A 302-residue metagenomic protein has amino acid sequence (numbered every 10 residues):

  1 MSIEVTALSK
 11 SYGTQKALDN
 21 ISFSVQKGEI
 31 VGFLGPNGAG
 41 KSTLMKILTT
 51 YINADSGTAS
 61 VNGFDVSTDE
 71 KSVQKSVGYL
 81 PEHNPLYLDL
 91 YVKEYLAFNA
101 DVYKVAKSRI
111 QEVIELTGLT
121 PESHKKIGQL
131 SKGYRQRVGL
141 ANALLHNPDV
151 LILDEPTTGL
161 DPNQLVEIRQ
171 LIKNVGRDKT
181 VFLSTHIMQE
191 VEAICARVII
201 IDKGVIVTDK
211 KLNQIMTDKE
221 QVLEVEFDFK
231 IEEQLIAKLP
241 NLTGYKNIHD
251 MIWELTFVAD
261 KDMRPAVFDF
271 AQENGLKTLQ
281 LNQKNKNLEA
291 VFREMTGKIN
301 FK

Functional and structural regions predicted by a protein language model:
S2-V5, K10-D202, I206-T208: ABC transporter nucleotide-binding domains
S9, K93, M188, K230-E233 (+2 more regions): Alpha-helix N-cap/helix-start and coil->helix boundary motif
T58, V222, K277-Q280: Residues at or immediately flanking beta-strands
S76, Y95, R109, K211 (+3 more regions): Hydrophobic alpha-helical segments typical of transmembrane helices and their membrane-interface/capping positions
F98, E112, Q234, D269 (+1 more regions): Surface-exposed charge patches
E167-V258: ABC transporter nucleotide-binding domain
A259-K302: C-terminal coupling/interaction segments
